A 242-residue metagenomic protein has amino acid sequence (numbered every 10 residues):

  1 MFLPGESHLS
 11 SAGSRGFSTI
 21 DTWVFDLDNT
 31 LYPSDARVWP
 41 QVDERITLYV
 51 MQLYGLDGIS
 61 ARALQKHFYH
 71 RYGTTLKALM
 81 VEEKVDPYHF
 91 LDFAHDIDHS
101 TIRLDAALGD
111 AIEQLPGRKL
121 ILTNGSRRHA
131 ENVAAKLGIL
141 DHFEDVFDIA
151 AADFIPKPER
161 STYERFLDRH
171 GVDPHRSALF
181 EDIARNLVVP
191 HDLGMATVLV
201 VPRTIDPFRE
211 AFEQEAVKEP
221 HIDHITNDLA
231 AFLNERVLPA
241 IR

Functional and structural regions predicted by a protein language model:
M1-I20, E113, S126-R127, E131-R242: Asp-based, Mg2+/Mn2+-dependent phosphohydrolase catalytic module
F2-L3, R15-F25, T30-G109, R128: N-terminal helical cap/lid subdomain that shapes the substrate entry/recognition surface in HAD-like hydrolases
P33, I121-T123, L199: Hydrophobic residues in well-ordered beta-strands that form the structural core
D35, L64-Q65, S100, R118-K119 (+2 more regions): A generic structural signal for short
V81-K84, L115-K119, L193-M195: Short glycine/proline-enriched coil/turn segments at helix->beta-strand junctions
L104, L122, I155: Residue-level marker of regulatory loop/turn positions in helix-turn-helix DNA-binding domains and in histidine
